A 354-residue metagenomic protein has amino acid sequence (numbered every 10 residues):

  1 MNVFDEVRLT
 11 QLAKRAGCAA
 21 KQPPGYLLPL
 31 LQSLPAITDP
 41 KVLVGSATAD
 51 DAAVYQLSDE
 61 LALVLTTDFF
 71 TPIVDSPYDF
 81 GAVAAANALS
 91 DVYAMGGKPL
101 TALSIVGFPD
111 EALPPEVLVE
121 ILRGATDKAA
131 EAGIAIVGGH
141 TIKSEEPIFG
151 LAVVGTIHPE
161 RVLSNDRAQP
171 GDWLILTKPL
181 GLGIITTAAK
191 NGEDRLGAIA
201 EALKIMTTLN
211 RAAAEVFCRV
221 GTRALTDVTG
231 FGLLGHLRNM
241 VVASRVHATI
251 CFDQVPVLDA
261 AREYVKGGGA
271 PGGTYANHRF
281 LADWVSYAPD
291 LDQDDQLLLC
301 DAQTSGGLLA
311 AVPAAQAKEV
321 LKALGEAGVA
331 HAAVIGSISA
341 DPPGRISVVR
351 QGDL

Functional and structural regions predicted by a protein language model:
M1-L354: Helix-biased detector of long, well-ordered alpha-helical tracts
